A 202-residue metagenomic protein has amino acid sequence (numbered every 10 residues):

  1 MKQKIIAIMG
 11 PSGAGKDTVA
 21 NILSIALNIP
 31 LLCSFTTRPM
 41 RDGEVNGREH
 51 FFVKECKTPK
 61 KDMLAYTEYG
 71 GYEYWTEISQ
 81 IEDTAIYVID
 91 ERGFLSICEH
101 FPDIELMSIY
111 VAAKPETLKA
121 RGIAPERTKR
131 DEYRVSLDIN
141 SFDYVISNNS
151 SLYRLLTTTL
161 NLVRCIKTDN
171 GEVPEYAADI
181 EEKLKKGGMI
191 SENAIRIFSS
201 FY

Functional and structural regions predicted by a protein language model:
I8: Hydrophobic anchor at the beta1->P-loop junction of P-loop NTPases
P11: P-loop (Walker A) phosphate-binding loop of NTP-binding proteins
A14: ATP-binding Walker
D17: Walker A/P-loop
I25-C33: Post-Walker A helix-loop "phosphate-sensing" segment adjacent to the P-loop in P-loop NTPases
S34-G93: ATP-dependent small-molecule kinase phosphotransfer cores that center on conserved nucleotide phosphate-binding segments
I86-D90, F101-G122, S147: Conserved phosphate-donor/acceptor-positioning beta-strand/loop module used by diverse small-molecule
G122-Y202: Small-molecule kinase domains that catalyze NTP-dependent phosphoryl transfer to phosphate-bearing small molecules
